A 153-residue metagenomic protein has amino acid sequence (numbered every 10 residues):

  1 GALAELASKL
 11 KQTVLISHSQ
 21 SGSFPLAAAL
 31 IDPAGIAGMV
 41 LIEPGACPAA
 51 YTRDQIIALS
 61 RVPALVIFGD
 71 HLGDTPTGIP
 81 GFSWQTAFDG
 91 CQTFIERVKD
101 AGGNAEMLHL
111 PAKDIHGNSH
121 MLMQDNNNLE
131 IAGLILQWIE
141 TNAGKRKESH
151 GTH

Functional and structural regions predicted by a protein language model:
G1-V14: Conserved acidic catalytic loop of the alpha/beta-hydrolase fold
S8, S17, I57-S60: Extracellular/periplasmic catalytic domains that process cell-envelope and extracellular macromolecules
L15-I16, M39: Conserved alpha/beta-hydrolase fold motif
I16-P25: Gly/Ala-rich beta-loop-alpha elbow adjacent to hydrolase catalytic centers
A27-I31: Active-site signature of alpha/beta-hydrolase-fold catalytic machinery across serine- and Asp/Cys-nucleophile hydrolases
A34-P48: A conserved short beta-strand
P44-L110: The feature captures the conserved acid-bearing segment of alpha/beta-hydrolase catalytic domains
I115-G117, M121-H153: Catalytic active-site module of serine/aspartate enzymes centered on a nucleophile-bearing elbow/loop
